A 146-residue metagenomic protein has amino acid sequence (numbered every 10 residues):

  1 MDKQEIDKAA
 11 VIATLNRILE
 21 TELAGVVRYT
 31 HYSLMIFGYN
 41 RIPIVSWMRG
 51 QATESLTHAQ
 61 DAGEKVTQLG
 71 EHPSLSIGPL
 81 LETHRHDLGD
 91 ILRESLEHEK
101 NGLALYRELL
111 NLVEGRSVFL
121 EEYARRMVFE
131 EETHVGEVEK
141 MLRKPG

Functional and structural regions predicted by a protein language model:
M1-G146: Iron-associated oxidoreductase/ferritin-like identity signal
